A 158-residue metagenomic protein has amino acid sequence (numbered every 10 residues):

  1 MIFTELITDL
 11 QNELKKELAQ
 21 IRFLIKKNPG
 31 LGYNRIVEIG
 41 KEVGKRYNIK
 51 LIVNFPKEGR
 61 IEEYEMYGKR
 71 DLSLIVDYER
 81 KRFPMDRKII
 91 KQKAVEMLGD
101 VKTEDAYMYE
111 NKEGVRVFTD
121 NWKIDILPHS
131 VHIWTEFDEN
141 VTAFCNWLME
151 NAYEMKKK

Functional and structural regions predicted by a protein language model:
T4-L18, Y78-R87, K91-A94, S130-K158: Ampiphathic alpha-helical segments that act as solvent-exposed interaction surfaces
L14-I36, G40, G44: Contiguous, amphipathic alpha-helical segments that mediate oligomerization or scaffolding in large protein assemblies
G30-Y33, V37-G40, N48-P84, E104-W147: Acidic, low-complexity, intrinsically disordered interaction modules
